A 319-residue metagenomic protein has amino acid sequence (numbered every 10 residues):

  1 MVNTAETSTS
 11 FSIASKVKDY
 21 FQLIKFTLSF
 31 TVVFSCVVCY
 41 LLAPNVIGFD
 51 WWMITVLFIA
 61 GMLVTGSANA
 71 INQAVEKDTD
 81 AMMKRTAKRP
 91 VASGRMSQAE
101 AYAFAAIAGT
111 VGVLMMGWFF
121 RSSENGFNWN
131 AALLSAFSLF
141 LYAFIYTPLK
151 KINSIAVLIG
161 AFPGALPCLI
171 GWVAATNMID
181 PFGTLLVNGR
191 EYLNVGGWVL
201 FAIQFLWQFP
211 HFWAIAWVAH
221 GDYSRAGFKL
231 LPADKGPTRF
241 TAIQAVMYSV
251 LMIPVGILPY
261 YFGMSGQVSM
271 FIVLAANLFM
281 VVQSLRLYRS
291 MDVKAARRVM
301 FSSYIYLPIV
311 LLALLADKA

Functional and structural regions predicted by a protein language model:
V2-I13, V75-M96, W213-T241: Cytosolic, membrane-interface loops and tails of multi-pass inner-membrane proteins
F34-L42, V46-K77, R85, G109-V113 (+2 more regions): Membrane-embedded alpha-helical segments that form the functional core of polytopic membrane enzymes, especially those
G48, A161-A216, H220-G221, R225 (+2 more regions): Functional transmembrane core segments of multi-pass inner-membrane proteins
L63-I71, F140-P148, F201-H220, I253 (+1 more regions): Transmembrane alpha-helical segments that form the membrane-embedded catalytic/substrate-channel core of multi-pass
R85-A131, G236-Y260: Multi-pass membrane catalytic core of lipid/isoprenoid biosynthesis enzymes
Q98-M178: Intramembrane alpha-helical segments
L169-P181, M252-P259, Y306-A319: Hydrophobic alpha-helical transmembrane segments in multi-pass integral membrane proteins
P237-F240, V281-I309: Interfacial loop-to-transmembrane junctions
